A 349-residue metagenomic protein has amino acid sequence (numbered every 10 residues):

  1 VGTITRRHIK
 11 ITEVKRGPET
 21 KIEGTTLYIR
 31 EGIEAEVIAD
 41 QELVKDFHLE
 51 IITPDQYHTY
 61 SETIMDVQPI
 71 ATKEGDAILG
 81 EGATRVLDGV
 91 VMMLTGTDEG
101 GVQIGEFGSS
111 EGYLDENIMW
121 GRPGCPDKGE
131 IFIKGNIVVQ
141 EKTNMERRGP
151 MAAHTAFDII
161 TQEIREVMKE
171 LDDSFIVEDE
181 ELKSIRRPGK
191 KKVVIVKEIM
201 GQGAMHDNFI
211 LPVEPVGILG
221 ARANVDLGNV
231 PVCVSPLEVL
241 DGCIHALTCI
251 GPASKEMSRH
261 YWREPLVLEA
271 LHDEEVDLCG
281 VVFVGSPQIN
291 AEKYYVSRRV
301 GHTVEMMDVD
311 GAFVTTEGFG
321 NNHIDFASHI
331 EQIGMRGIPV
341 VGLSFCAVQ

Functional and structural regions predicted by a protein language model:
V1-N224: Long, compositionally biased, glycine/small-hydrophobic-enriched stretches that function as flexible linkers, tethers
I4-R7, C279-G280, G342-L343: General beta-strand structural signal in soluble alpha/beta enzymes
P188-P287: Small-residue-enriched flexible segments
W262-A270, V296-E305: Structured alpha-helical segments in the cores of large, soluble enzyme domains
P287-S297, T303-M307, N321-Q349: Internal alpha/beta domain cores that form substrate/cofactor-binding pockets in large enzymes and binding proteins
D308-V309, F313: Proline-aspartate-enriched helix->loop->beta-strand connector
T316-F319: Structured, hydrophobic secondary-structure cores that serve as assembly/anchoring elements
